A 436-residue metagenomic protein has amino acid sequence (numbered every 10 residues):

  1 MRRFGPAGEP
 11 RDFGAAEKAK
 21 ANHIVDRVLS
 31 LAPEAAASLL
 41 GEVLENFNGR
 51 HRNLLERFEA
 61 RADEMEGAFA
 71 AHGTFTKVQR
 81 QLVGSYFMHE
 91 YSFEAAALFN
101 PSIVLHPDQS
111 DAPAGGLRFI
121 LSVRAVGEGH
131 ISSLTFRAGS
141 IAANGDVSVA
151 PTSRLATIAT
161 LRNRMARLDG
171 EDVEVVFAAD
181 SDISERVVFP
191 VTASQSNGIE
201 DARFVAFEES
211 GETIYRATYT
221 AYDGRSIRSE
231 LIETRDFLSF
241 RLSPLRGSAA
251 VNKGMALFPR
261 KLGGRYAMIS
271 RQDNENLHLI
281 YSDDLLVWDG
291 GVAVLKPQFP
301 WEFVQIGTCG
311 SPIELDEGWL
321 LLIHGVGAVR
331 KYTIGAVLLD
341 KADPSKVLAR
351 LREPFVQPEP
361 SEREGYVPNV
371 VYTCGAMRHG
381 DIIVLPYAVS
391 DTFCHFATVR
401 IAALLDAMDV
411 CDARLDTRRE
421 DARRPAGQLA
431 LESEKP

Functional and structural regions predicted by a protein language model:
M1-I199, V205-A256, R260-V304, E314-Y366 (+2 more regions): Beta-rich carbohydrate-recognition and catalytic domains
W301-C309, N369-Y372: Donor nucleotide-activated moiety binding/catalytic core segment of transferases that use nucleotide-activated donors
P360-R363, V371-G375: Short glycine-rich, acidic/polar surface loops and turns
